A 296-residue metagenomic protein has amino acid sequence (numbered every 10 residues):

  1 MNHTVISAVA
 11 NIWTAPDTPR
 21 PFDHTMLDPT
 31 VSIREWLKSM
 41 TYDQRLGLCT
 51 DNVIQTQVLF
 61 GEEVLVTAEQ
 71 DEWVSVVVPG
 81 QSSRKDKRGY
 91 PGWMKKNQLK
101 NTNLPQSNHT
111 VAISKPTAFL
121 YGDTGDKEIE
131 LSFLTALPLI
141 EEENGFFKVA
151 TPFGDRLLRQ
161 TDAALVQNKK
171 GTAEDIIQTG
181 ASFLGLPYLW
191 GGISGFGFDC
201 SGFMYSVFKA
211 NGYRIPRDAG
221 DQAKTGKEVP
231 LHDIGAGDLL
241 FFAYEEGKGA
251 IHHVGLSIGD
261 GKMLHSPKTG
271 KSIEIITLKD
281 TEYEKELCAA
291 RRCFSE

Functional and structural regions predicted by a protein language model:
M1-V31, L46-N52, T56-E63, Q70 (+5 more regions): Boundary regions of SH3-family modules and the immediately adjacent low-complexity/disordered segments in eukaryotic
S32-Y42: N-terminal intrinsically disordered, low-complexity tails
G125-K127, A164-Q167, K227-E228, H252 (+1 more regions): Aromatic- and glycine-rich peptidoglycan recognition patches
V166, P187-S194, Y244: Second-shell loop/turn segments in exported
G180, G192-N211, A250: Active-site nucleophilic cysteine motif
Y213-S272: ...with weaker cross-activation on analogous glycine-rich loops/strands in unrelated enzymes
